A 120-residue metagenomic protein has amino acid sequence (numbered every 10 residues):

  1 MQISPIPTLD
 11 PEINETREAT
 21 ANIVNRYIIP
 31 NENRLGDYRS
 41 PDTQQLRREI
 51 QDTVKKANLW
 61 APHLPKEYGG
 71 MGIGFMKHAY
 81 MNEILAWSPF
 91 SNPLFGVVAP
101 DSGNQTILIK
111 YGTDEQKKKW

Functional and structural regions predicted by a protein language model:
M1-A99, K110, E115-K119: Amphipathic, small/basic residue-rich leader segments at the start of a protein or domain
P100-Q105: Well-ordered alpha-helical segments within folded domains of soluble proteins
